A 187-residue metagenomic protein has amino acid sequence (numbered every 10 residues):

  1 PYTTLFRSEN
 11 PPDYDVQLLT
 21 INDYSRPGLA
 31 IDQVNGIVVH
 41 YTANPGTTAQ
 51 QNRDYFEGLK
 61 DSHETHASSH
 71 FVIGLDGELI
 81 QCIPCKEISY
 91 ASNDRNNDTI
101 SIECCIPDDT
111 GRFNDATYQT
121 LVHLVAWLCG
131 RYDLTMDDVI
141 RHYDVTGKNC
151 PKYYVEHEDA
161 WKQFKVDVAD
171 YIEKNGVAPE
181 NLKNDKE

Functional and structural regions predicted by a protein language model:
P1-L5: Short, small-residue-biased leader/transition segments that mark boundaries at the very start of proteins
F6-N93, K186: N-terminal catalytic cores of peptidoglycan-degrading enzymes
F6-Q17, R26, I31, P107-E187: Basic/polar, cationic surfaces and motifs that engage anionic cell-wall and phosphate/carboxylate ligands
V39, I100-I102, V139-R141: Hydrophobic faces of well-ordered beta-strands that scaffold small-molecule active sites in alpha/beta enzyme cores
T42-A43, R95, I100-D109: Cell-envelope and extracellular/periplasmic
N52, E57-G58, Y90, D98-S101 (+3 more regions): A sequence-level detector of short, solvent-exposed, charge-rich linear segments
